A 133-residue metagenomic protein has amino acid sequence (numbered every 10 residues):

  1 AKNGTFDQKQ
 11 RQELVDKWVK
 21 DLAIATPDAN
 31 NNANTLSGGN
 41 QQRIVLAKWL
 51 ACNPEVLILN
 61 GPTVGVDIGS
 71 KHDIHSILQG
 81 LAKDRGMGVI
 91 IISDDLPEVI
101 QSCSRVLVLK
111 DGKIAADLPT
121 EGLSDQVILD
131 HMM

Functional and structural regions predicted by a protein language model:
A1-M133: Glycine-rich phosphate-binding loops of nucleotide-dependent enzymes
